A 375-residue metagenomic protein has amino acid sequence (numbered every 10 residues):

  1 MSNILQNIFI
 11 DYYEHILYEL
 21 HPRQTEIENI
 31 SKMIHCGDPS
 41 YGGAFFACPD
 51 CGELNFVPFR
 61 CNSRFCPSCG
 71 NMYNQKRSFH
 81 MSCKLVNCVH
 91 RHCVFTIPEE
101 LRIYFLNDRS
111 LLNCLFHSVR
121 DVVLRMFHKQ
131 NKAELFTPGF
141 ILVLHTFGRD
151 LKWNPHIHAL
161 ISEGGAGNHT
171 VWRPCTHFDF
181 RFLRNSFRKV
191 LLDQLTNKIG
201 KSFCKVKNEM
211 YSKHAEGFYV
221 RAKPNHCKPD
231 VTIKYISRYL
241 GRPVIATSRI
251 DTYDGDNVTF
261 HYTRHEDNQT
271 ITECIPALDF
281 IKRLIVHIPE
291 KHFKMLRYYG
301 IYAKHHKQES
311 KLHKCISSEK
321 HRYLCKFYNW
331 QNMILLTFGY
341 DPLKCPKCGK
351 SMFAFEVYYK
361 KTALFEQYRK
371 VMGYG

Functional and structural regions predicted by a protein language model:
M1-G375: Beta->alpha loop/short-helix hinge microenvironment recognizer with preference for catalytic Tyr/His contexts
